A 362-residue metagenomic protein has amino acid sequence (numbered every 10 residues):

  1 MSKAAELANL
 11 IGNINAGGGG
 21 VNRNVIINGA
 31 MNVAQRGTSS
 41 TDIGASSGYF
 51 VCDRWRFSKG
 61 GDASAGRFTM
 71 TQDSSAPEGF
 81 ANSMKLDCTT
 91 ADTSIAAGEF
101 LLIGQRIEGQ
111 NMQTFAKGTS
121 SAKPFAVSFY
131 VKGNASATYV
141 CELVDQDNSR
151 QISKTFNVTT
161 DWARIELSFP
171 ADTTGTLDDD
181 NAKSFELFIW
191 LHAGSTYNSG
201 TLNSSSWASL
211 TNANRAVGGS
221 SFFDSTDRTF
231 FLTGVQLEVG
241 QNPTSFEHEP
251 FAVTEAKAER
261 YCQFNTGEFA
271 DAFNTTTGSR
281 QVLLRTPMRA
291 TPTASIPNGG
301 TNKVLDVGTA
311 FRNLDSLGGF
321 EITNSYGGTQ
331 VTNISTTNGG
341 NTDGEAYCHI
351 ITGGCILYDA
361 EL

Functional and structural regions predicted by a protein language model:
S2-L362: Extracellular and organelle-lumenal recognition/adhesion modules and their flexible linkers in secreted
